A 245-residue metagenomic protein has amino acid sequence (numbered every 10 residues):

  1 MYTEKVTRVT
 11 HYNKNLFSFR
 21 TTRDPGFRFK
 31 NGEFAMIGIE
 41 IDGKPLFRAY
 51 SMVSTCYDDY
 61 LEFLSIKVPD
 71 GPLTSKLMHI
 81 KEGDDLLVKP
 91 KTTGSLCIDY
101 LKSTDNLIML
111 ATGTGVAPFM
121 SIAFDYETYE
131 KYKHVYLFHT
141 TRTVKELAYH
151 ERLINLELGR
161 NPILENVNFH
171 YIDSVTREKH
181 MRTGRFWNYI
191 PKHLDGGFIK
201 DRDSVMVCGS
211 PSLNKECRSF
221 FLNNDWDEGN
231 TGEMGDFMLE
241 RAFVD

Functional and structural regions predicted by a protein language model:
Y2, F138-H139, T143-D245: Reductase modules of NAD(P)H-dependent flavoproteins
Y2-D84: Ferredoxin-reductase
G43-Y50, T93-L101: Short, Lys/Arg- and Gly-enriched loop/turn segments at beta-strand edges
D85-C97, W187-H193: Helix-loop module immediately N-terminal to the HCX5R catalytic loop in PTP-like cysteine phosphatase domains
T104, T128-K133: Conserved S-adenosyl-L-methionine
L107-L110, M206: Conserved beta-strand elements of the Class I
T112-A117: Ser/Thr-glycine-rich phosphate-binding loops at phosphate-binding pockets of nucleotides, nucleotide cofactors
P118-T128: Histidine-anchored nucleotide/phosphate-binding helix
